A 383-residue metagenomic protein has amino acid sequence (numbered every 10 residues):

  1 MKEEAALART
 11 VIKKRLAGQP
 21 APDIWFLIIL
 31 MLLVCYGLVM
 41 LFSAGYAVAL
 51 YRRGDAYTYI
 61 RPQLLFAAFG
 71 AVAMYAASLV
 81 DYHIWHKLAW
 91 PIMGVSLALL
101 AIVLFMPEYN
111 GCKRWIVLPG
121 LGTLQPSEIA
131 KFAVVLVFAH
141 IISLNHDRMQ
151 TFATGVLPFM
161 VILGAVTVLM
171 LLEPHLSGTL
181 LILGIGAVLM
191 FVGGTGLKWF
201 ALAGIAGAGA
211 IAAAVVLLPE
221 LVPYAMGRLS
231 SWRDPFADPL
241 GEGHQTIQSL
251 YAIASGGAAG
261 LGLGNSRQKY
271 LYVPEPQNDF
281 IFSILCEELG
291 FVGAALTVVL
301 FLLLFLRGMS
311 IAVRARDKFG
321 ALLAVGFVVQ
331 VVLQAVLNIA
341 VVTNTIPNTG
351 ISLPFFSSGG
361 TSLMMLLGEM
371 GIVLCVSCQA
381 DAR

Functional and structural regions predicted by a protein language model:
K2-L33, V39-P174, I339-P354, S358 (+2 more regions): Membrane-helix boundary/helix-loop-helix interface segments in multi-pass membrane proteins
L65-A73, E288-L306: Hydrophobic alpha-helical transmembrane segments
V72, V80, V137, A212 (+6 more regions): Transmembrane alpha-helix boundary/anchor motif
W90-P91, S96-L97, A153-L171, L176-L217: Hydrophobic alpha-helical segments of polytopic membrane proteins
Y109-W115, T123, A201-L296, R316-L323: Hydrophobic, glycine- and aromatic-enriched re-entrant/interface helices and adjoining loop segments
E128, T154-G155, F159, I182 (+4 more regions): Alpha-helical transmembrane segments of multi-pass membrane proteins, especially transporters and channels
I142, L180-W199, R267-G293, S352-L367: Interfacial segments of multi-pass membrane proteins
I311-G350, F356: Loop-to-helix entry and N-terminal half of a specific, functionally important transmembrane alpha helix in multi-pass
